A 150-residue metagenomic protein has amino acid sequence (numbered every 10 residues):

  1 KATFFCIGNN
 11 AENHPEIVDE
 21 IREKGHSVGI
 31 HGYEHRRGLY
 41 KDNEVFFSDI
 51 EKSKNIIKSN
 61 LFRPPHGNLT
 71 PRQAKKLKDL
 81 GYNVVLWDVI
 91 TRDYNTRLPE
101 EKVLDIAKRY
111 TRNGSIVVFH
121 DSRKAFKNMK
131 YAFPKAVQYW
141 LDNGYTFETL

Functional and structural regions predicted by a protein language model:
K1-L39, V45-K52, I56-S59, T70 (+3 more regions): Active-site beta->alpha N-cap acidic-glycine motif
A2, N10-E12, K127-L150: C-terminal domain-boundary segment and adjacent tail
C6-N9, I30-G32, P64-H66, D88 (+1 more regions): A cross-domain feature marking catalytic cores of carbohydrate-active enzymes and several ubiquitous metabolic/repair
V28-H31, S53, F62, V84 (+2 more regions): Conserved, mostly hydrophobic/aromatic
Y33-R36, T91-R92, S122-K124: A short, flexible beta-alpha/helix-coil linker loop
N43-I50, P99-L104, K130-P134: Charged helix-capping and loop-helix junction motifs
N68, Q73-A74, K78-Y110, G144-L150: His/Asp/Glu-enriched short active-site or ligand-binding loop at hydrolase and phosphoryl-transfer sites
